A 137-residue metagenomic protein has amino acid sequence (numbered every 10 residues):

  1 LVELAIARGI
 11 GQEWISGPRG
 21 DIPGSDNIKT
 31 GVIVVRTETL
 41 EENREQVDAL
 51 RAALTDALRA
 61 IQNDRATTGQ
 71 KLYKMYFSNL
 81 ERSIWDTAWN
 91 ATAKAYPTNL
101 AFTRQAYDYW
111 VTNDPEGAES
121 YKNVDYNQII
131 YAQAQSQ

Functional and structural regions predicted by a protein language model:
L1, G9, I15, T103-A106 (+2 more regions): Extended hydrophobic/Leu-rich segments
L1-K74: Pocket-lining segment of extracytoplasmic ligand-binding domains
L4-A5, I22-S25, A91-A93, I129-A134: Short secondary-structure boundary/hinge segments and terminal tails
W14-I15, E81-I84, N123: A generic structural-conservation signal
I33, E38, K94, E119 (+1 more regions): Flexible, active-site-adjacent loop/turn segments at secondary-structure boundaries
L40-E41, P97, A101, K122 (+1 more regions): Generic, ordered loop/turn and secondary-structure boundary motif
E41-G117: Secondary-structure end/capping motifs
D108-Q137: Conserved C-terminal helix/tail region of periplasmic/extracytoplasmic solute-binding proteins
